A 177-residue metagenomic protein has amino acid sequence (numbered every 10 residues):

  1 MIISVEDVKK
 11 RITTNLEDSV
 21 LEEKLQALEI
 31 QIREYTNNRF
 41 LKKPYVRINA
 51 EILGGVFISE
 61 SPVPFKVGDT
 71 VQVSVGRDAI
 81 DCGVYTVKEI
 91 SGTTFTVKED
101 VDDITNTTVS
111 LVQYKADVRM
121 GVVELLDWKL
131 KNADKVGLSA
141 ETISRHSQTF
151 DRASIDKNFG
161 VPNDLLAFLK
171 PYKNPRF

Functional and structural regions predicted by a protein language model:
M1-M120, W128-A133, I155-F177: Conserved short "hinge" loops at termini or chain/domain junctions
D134-S154: Contiguous, low-complexity intrinsically disordered segments that are highly enriched in charged residues
